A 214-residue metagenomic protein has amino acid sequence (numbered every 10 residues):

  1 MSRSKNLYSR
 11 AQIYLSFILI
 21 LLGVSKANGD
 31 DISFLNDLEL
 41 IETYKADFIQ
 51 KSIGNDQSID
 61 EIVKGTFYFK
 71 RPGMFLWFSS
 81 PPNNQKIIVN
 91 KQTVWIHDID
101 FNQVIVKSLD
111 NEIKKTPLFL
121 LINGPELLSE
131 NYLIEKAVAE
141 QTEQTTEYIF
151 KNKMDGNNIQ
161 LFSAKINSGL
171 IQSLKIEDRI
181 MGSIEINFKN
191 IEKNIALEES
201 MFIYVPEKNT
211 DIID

Functional and structural regions predicted by a protein language model:
S2-L15: Bacterial N-terminal signal peptides that target proteins for export
Y14-G23: Bacterial N-terminal signal peptides
S25-G29: Boundary at the C-terminal end of the N-terminal hydrophobic targeting segment
D30-I53, S58-D60, H97-N158: Flexible, processing/modification-adjacent segments and terminal tails in exported/periplasmic/extracellular proteins
Y44-Q50, V63-F67, F75-W77: One face of beta-strands
F48, F75-S79, V94-H97, F150 (+1 more regions): Short hydrophobic/aromatic-rich beta-strand segments that constitute the beta-sheet cores of beta-sandwich/beta-barrel
T66-P117, M181-E185: An acidic-aromatic
L127-D214: Gly/Pro-enriched, hydrophobic low-complexity segments that function as extracytoplasmic propeptides/linkers
